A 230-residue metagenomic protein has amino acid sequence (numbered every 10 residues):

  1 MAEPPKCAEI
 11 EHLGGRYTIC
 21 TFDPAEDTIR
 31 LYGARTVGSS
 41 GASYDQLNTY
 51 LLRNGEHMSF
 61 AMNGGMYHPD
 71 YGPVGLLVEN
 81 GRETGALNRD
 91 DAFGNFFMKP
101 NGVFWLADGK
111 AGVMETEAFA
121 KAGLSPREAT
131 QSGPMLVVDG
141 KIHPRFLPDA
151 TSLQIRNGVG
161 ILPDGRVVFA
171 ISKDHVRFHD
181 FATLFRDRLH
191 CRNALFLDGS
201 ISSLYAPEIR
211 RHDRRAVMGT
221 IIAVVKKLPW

Functional and structural regions predicted by a protein language model:
M1-N95: Zymogen propeptides
I19, V103, G158: Short, surface-exposed charged micro-motifs
D23-A25, W105-K110, V138-G140, I161-G165 (+1 more regions): Short acidic-glycine loop/turn motifs at beta-strand connectors
R35-S39, A118-A122, I171-H175: Short, solvent-exposed aromatic-acidic interface loops
S40-S43, A122-R127, I155-R156, F178-T183: A short, polar/proline- and glycine-enriched secondary-structure boundary/capping micro-motif
G72-F146: Active-site-adjacent helix-turn-beta-strand microarchitecture at beta-sheet edges that either contains or buttresses
V74-D90, G94, R145-A194, S202-W230: Conserved, well-ordered active-site substructure
